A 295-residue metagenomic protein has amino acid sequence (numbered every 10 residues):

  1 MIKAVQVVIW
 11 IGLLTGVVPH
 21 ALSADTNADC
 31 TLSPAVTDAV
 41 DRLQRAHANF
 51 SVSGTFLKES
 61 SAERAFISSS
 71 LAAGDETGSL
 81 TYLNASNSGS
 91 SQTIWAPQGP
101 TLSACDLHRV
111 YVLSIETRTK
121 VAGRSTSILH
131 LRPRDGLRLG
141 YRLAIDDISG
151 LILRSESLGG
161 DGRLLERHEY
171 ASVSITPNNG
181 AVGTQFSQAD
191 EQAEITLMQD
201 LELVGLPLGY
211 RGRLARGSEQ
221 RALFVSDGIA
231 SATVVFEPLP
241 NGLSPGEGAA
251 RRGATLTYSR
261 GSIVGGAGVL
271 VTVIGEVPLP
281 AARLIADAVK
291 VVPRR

Functional and structural regions predicted by a protein language model:
M1-T77, H108, R118, P245-R295: N-terminal leader/targeting segments and the immediate start of mature chains
D25, T55-A104, R154-A171, A282: An acidic-aromatic
L32-A46, S53, T176-Q220, I285-V292: N-terminal "mature-domain start" segment
N49-S53, G123-H130, L151-R154, G209-R213 (+1 more regions): Short, hydrophobic/aromatic-rich segments at coil-to-beta transitions
R64-F66, L137-Y141, L165-E166, Q220 (+1 more regions): Short, surface-exposed coil-to-beta transition loops
L83-R142: Ordered, small/hydrophobic-rich secondary-structure cores
W95-A96, Q185-A267, I274-P280: Short, solvent-exposed recognition patches
R118-F186, A249-A250: Gly/Pro-enriched, hydrophobic low-complexity segments that function as extracytoplasmic propeptides/linkers
